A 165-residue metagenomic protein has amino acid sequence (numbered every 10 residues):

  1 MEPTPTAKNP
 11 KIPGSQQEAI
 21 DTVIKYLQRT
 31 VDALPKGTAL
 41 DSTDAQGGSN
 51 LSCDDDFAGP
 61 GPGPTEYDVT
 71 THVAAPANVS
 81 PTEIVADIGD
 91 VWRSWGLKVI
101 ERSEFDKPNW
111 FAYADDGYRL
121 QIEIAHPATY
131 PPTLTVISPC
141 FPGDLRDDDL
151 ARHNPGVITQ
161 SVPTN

Functional and structural regions predicted by a protein language model:
M1-G63: N-terminal leader/targeting segments
K11, S15, V73-N78, C140: A generic structural motif
S15, F105-N109, V136-P139, Q160: Low-complexity, flexible helical/coil segments
I24-D32, G117-N165: Extracellularly exposed regions in secreted/surface proteins, prominently low-complexity, repeat-rich
L40, V79-P81, A128: A generic structural micro-environment signature that highlights single residues at secondary-structure boundaries
S42-D56, V99-L120, H126: Ser/Thr-rich, low-complexity intrinsically disordered terminal regions
P64, K107-N109, T129-T133: A generic structural signal for beta-strand entry/edge sites
T65-K107: Long, charged/polar, surface-exposed segments that mediate recognition or autoinhibition
